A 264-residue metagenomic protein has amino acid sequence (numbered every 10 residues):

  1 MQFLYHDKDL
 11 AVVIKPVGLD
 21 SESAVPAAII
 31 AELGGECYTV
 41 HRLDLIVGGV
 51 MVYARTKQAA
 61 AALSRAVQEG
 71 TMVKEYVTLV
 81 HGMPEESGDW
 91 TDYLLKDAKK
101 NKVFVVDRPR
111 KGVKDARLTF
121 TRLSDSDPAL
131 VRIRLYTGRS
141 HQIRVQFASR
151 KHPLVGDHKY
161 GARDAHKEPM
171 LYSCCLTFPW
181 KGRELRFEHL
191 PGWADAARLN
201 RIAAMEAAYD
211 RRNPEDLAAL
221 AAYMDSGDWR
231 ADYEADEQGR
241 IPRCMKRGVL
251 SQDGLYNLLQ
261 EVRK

Functional and structural regions predicted by a protein language model:
M1-R117, T121-S126, A148, M170 (+2 more regions): RNA pseudouridine synthases
K15, I29, L118, S126-W180: Pseudouridine synthase
R55, L135, S226: Small/polar loops that bind or transfer phosphate-bearing groups
D164, W193-A194: Short, surface-exposed linear segments at secondary-structure transitions and domain or protein termini
D195-A208: Short terminal alpha-helical segments
N213-A221: Short amphipathic alpha-helical coiled-coil/interface segments
A222-Q260, K264: Long, low-complexity or tandemly repetitive, helically biased scaffold regions used for multimeric assembly/adhesion
